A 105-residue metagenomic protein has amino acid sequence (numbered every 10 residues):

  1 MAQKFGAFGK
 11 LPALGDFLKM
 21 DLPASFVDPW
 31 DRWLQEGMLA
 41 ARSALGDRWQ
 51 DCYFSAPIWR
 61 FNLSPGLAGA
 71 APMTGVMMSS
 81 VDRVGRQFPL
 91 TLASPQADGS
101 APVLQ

Functional and structural regions predicted by a protein language model:
A2-F17, D21-L22, G66-Q105: Long protein-protein interaction modules used by eukaryotic assembly/scaffold proteins
A2-I58: N-terminal ordered "arm"
E36-R86: An N-terminal, globular interaction/scaffold subdomain
